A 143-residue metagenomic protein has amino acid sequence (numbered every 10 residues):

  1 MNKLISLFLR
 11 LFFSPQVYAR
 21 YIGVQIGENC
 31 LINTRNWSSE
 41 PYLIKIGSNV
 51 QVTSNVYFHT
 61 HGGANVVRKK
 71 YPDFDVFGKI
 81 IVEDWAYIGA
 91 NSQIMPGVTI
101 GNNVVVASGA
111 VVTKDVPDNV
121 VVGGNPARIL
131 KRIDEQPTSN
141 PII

Functional and structural regions predicted by a protein language model:
M1-N36: Extended, small-residue-rich solenoid/repeat segments and analogous flexible loops that form exposed scaffolds
F13-V17, N33-T99, N125-P126, R132-I142: Flexible, glycine/small-residue-enriched loop-and-beta-strand segment within the central core of proteins
I22, S48, P72, V112-T113: Short secondary-structure boundary/capping segments
E28, S48, D84, N102-N103 (+1 more regions): Short acidic capping loops at alpha-helix termini that bridge into adjacent secondary structure
F58, K114-D115: Compositionally biased, intrinsically disordered low-complexity regions
Y87, V105, V121-G123: Short-chain dehydrogenase/reductase
A90-K114: Beta-rich strand-turn-strand
G109, D118-P126, L130: Non-catalytic C-terminal accessory region of glycerolipid acyltransferases and related lyso-lipid remodeling enzymes
